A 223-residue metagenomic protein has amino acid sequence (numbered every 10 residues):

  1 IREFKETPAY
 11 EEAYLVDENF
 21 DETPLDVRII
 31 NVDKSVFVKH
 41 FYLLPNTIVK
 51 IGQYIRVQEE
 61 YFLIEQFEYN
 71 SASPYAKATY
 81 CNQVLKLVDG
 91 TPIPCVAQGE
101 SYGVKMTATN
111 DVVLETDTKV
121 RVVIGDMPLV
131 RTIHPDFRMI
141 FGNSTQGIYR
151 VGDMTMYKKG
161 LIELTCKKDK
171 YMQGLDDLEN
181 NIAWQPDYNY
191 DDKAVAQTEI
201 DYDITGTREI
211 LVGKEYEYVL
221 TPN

Functional and structural regions predicted by a protein language model:
E3-F37, V88-K119: Short beta-strand/loop turn elements enriched in aromatics
P8, P45-R56, P128-S144, Y218-V219: Short coil-to-beta transition motif at edge beta-strands of beta-rich domains
L25-I29, E60-N70, R138, S144-Y157: Short beta-strand-centered aromatic/proline hotspots
V36-F41, Y69-N82, M154-K170: Short, solvent-exposed secondary-structure boundary/capping segments
E60-P128: Surface-exposed beta-loop interaction hotspot
V130, H134, I140-Q197: C-terminal, beta-strand-rich globular interaction domains
A196-T205: Proline-enriched interdomain boundary motifs that mark the N-terminal boundary and often initiate the first structured
V212-N223: Beta-strand-rich structural segments
